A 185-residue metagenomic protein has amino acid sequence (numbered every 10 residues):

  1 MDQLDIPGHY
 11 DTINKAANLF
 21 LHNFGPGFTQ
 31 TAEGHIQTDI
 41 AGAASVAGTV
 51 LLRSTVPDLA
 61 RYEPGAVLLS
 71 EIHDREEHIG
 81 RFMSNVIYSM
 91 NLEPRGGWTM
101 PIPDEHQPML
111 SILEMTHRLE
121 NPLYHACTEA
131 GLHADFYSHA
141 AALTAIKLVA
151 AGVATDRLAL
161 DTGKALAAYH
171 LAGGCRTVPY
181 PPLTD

Functional and structural regions predicted by a protein language model:
M1-D185: Solvent-exposed interaction surfaces and binding hotspots enriched for charged
